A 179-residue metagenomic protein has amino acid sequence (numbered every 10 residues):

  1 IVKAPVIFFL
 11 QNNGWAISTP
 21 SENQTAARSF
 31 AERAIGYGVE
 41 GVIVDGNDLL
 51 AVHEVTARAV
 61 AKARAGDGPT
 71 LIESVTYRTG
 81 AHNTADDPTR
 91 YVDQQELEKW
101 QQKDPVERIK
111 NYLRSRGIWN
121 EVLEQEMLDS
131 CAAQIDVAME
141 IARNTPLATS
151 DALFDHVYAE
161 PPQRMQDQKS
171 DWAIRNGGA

Functional and structural regions predicted by a protein language model:
I1-N144: Glycine-rich ThDP/TPP pyrophosphate-binding loop and its adjacent helix/strand module within ThDP-dependent enzymes
V137-A179: C-terminal intrinsically disordered, low-complexity extensions immediately downstream of enzyme catalytic cores
